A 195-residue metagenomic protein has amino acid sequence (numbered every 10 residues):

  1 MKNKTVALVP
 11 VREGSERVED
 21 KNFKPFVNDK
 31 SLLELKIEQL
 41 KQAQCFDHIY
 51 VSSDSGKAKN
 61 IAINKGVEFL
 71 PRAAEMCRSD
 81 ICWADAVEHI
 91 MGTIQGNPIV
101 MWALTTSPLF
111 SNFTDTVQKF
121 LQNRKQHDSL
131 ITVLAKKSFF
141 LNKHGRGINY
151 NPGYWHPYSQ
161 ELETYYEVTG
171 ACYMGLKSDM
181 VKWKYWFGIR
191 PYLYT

Functional and structural regions predicted by a protein language model:
M1-E19: N-terminal nucleotide-binding beta1-loop-alpha1 segment
K2, T93-P98, R124-K125: Glycine-rich phosphate-binding loop signature in dinucleotide/nucleotide-binding domains
K4, D47-I49, I99, D128: Residues at the starts of beta-strands that form the adenosine-phosphate
K21-V27, A74-M76: Short glycine-enriched, charge-decorated loop/helix-capping segments at active-site entrances that position
L32-I49: A short, N-terminal amphipathic alpha-helix
I49-S53, T132-V133: Short internal beta-strands
Y50, G56-M101, L109-S111, D115: Short phosphate-binding loop-to-helix
S107-T195: Conserved core of the sugar-phosphate nucleotidyltransferase
